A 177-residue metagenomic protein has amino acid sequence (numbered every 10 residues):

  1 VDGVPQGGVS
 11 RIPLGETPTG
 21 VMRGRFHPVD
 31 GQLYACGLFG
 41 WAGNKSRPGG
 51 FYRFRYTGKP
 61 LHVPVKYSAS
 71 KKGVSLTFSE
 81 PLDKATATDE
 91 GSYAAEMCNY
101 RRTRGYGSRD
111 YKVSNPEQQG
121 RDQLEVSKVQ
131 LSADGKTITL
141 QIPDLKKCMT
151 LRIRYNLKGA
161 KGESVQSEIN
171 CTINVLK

Functional and structural regions predicted by a protein language model:
V1-L61, G73-T77, K84: Beta-propeller domains with acidic blade repeats across secreted/periplasmic ectodomains and cytosolic WD/CNH propellers
G31, A160-S164: Detector for glycine-centered tight turns/loop "hinges" at secondary-structure junctions
S46-G49, Q166-N170: Short edge beta-strand segments in beta-sheet-rich domains
G58-S70, S167-K177: Low-complexity, Pro/Ser/Thr- and charge-rich linker/hinge segments at domain boundaries
S68-S70, Q130-D134: Blade-terminus and WD-like Trp-Asp/Gly-His loop motifs, strongest in beta-propeller folds
L76-K128, I153-G159, S167-C171: Short, surface-exposed alpha-helix to beta-strand junction/turn motifs within ectodomains of secreted and cell-envelope
K136-I138: Short strand-edge motifs at loop-to-beta-strand transitions and within beta-strands of extracellular beta-rich domains
P143-M149: Surface-exposed, short loops/turns at beta-strand junctions within beta-sandwich domains
